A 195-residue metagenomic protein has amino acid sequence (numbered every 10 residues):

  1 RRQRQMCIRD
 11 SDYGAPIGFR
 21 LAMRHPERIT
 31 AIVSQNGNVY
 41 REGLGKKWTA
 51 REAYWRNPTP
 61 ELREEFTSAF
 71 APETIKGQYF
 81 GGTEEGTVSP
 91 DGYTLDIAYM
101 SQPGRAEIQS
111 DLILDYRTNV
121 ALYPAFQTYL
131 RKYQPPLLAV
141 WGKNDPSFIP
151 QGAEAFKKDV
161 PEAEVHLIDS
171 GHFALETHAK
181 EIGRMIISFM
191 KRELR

Functional and structural regions predicted by a protein language model:
R1-Q5, R9, Y13-H166, E181 (+1 more regions): Flexible "cap/lid" subdomain of the alpha/beta-hydrolase fold that forms the substrate-access gate
A163-R195: Catalytic active-site module of serine/aspartate enzymes centered on a nucleophile-bearing elbow/loop
